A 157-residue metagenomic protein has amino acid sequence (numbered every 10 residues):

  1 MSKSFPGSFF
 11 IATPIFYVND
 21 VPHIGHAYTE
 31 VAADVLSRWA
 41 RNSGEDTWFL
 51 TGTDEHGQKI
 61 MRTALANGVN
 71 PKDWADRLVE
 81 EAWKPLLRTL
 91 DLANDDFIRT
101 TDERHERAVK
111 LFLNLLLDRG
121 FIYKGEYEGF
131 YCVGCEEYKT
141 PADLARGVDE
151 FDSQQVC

Functional and structural regions predicted by a protein language model:
S2-C157: N-terminal, positively charged nucleic-acid-binding surface of large information/translation enzymes
